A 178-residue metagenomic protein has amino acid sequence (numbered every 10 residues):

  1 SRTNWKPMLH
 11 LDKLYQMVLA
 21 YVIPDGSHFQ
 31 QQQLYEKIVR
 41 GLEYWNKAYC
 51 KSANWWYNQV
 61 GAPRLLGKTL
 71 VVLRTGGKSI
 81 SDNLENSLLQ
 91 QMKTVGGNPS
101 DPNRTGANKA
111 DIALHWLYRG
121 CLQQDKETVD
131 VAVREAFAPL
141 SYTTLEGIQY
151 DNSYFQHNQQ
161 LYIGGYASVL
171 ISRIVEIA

Functional and structural regions predicted by a protein language model:
S1-A178: Aromatic-lined, polymer-binding surfaces characteristic of secreted/periplasmic polysaccharide-degrading enzymes
